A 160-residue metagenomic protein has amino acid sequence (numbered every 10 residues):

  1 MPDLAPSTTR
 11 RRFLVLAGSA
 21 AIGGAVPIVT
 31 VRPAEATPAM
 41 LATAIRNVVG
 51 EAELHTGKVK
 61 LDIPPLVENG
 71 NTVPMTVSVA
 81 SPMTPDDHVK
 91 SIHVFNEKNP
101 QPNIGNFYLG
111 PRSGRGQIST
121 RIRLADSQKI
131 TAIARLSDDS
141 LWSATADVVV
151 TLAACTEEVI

Functional and structural regions predicted by a protein language model:
M1-A21: N-terminal secretory signal peptides and thylakoid transit peptides that target proteins across membranes
P6, P27-K60: C-terminal segment of N-terminal export signals and the immediately downstream linker at the start of the mature
P74-P82: Short edge beta-strand/loop segments characteristic of extracellular beta-sandwich folds
P100-R123: An anionic, turn-rich surface loop/hairpin at beta-sheet edges that serves as a generic interaction/coordination patch
A125-K129: Extracellular Ig-like/FN3 beta-sandwich strand-entry sites
S137-S143: Short acidic/polar inter-strand loop motif in beta-rich domains
D147-A153: Short beta-strand edge segments in extracellular beta-sheet folds
